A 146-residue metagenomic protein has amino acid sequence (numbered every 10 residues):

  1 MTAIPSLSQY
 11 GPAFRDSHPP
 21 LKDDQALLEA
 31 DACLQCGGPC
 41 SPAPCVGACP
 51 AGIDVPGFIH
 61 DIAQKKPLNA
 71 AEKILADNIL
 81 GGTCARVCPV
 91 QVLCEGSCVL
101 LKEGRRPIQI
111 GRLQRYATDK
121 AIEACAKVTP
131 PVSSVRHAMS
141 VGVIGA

Functional and structural regions predicted by a protein language model:
M1-S140: Ferredoxin-type iron-sulfur electron-transfer modules and their immediate structural context
S140-A146: Glycine-rich adenosine-cofactor-binding loop
